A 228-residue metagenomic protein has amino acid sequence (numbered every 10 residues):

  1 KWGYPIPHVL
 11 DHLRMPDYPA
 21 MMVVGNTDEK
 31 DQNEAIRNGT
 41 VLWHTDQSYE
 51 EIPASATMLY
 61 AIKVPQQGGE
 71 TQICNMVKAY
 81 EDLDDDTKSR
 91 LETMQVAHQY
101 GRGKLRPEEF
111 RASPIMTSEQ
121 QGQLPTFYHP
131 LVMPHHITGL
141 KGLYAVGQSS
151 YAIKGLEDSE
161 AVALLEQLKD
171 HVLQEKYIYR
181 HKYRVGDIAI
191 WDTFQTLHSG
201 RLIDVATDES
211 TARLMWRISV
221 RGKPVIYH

Functional and structural regions predicted by a protein language model:
K1-I188, F194-H228: Non-heme Fe(II) oxygenase catalytic core, chiefly the N-lobe of the double-stranded beta-helix
